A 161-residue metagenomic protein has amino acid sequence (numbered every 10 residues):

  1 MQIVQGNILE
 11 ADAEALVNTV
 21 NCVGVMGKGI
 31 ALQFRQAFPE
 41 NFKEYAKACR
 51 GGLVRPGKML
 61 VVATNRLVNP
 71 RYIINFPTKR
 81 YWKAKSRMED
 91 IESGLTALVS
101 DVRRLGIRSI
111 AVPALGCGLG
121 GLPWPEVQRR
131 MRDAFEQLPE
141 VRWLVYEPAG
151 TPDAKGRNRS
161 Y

Functional and structural regions predicted by a protein language model:
M1-Y161: Macrodomain-like recognition of ADP-ribose-binding/processing modules
